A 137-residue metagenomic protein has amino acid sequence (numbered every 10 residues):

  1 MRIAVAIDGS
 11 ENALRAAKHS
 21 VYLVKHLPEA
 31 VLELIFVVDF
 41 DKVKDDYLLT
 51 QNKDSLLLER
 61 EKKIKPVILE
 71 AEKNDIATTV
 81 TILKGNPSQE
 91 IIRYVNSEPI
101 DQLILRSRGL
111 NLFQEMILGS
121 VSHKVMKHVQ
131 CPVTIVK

Functional and structural regions predicted by a protein language model:
M1-R2, K137: Absolute protein N-terminus
R2-T50: Small/aliphatic-rich secondary-structure junction motif
E33-I35, T79-L83, T134: General small-molecule cofactor/ligand-binding pocket signal
Q51-E61: A short acidic, glycine-rich active-site loop that binds or catalyzes chemistry on phosphate/adenosine moieties
E72-L103: Structural beta-alpha unit
R106-K127: Glycine-rich, Arg-bearing micro-motifs that act as flexible, cationic patches
H128-K137: Short, flexible loop segments at boundaries between secondary-structure elements
